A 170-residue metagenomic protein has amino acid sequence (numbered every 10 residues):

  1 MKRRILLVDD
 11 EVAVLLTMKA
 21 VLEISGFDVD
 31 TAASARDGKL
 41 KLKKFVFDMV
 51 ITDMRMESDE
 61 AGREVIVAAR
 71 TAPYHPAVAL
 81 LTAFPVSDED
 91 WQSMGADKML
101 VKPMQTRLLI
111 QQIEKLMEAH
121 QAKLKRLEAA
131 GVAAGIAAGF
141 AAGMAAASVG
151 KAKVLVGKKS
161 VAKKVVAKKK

Functional and structural regions predicted by a protein language model:
E11, R55-E57: The short loop immediately C-terminal to the conserved phospho-acceptor aspartate in CheY-like receiver
V12-D30: Two-component/phosphorelay signaling modules centered on CheY-like receiver
T31-M49, E57: Acidic, metal-coordinating helix/loop segments flanking the phosphotransfer/catalytic sites of two-component signaling
L40, E60-H75: Short amphipathic alpha-helix used as the core "switch/output" element in two-component signaling
R63-E64, A83-V101: Alpha4 helix (beta4-alpha4-beta5 surface) of REC/receiver domains from two-component response regulators
A79-L81: Hydrophobic/aromatic residues positioned on beta-strands within the core alpha/beta folds
M104-I113: C-terminal output helix
H120-K170: CheY-like receiver
